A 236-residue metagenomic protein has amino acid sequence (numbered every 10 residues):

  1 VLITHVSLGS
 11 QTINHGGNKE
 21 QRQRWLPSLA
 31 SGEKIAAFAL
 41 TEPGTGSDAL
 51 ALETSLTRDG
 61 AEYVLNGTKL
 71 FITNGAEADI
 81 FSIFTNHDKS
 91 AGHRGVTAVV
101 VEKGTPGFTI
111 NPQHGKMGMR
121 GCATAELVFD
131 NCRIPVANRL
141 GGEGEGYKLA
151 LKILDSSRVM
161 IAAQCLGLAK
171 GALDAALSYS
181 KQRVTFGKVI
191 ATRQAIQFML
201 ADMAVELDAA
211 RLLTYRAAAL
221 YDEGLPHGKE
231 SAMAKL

Functional and structural regions predicted by a protein language model:
V1-I35, T73-I80, G92, Y221: Internal helix-loop-helix
G16-Q21, S28, G32-E33, D48-A49 (+5 more regions): Alpha-helical interface subdomain recognition
G44-L52: Active-site-adjacent elements of ketosynthase-type condensing enzymes
A51-E53, P106-P135: Flexible, small-/acidic-enriched active-site or ligand-binding loops
E62, N66-I110: A short core secondary-structure module
L70-A76, M119, S156-M160: Glycine-rich phosphate/pyrophosphate-binding beta-alpha loops
